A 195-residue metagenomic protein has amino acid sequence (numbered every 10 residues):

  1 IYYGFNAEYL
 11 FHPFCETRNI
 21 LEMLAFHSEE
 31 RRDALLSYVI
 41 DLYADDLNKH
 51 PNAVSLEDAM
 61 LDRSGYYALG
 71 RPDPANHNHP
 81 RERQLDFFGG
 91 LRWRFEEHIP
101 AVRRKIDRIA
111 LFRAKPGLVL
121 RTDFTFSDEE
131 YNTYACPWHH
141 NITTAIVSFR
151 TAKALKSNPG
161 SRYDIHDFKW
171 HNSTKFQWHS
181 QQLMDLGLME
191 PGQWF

Functional and structural regions predicted by a protein language model:
I1-F11: Short beta-strand-to-loop acidic/aromatic patch adjacent to the donor-nucleotide binding site
L10-F195: Catalytic-site signature of metal-activated, phosphate-bearing donor transferases, centered on the GT-A/GT-A-like
